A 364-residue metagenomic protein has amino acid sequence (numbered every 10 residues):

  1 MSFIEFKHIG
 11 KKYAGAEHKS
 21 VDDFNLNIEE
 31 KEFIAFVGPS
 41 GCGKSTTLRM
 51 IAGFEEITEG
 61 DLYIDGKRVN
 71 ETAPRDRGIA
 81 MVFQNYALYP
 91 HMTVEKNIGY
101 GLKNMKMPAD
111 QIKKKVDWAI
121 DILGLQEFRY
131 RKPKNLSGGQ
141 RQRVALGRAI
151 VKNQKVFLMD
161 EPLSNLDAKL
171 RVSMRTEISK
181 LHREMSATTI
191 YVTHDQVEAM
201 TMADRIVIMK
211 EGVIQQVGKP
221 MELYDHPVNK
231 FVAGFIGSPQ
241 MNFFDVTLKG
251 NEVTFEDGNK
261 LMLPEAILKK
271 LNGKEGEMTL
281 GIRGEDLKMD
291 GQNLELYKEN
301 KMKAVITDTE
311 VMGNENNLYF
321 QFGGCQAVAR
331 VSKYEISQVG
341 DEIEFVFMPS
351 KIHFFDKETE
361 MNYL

Functional and structural regions predicted by a protein language model:
M1-F6, K11-D23, T72-A73, K106: A short, flexible loop at the N-terminus of ABC-type nucleotide-binding domains that lies
E5, N27, Y63, T247 (+1 more regions): ABC ATPase nucleotide-binding domain
F24-A35: Pre-Walker A (P-loop) beta-loop-beta motif of ABC nucleotide-binding domains
V37-P39: The feature captures the beta-strand-to-loop junction immediately N-terminal to the Walker
A52: Helix-to-loop junction immediately C-terminal to a conserved catalytic motif
G60-R68: Conserved ABC transporter NBD signature motif
T72-Q84, L88-F231: ABC ATPase nucleotide-binding domains
E252, D257-T307, I336-L364: Glycine/charge-rich catalytic "coupling/switch" loops of P-loop NTPases
